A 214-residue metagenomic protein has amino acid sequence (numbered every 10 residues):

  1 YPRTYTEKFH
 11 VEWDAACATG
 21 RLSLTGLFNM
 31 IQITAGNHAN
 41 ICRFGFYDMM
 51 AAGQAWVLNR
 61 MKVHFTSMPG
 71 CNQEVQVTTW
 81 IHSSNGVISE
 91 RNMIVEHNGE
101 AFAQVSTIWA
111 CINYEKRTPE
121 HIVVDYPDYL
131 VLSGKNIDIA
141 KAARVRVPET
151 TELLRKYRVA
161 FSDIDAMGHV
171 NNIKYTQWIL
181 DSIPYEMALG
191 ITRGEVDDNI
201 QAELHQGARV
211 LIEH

Functional and structural regions predicted by a protein language model:
Y1-T78, H82-L211: Terminal targeting signals and extreme-terminal segments of soluble enzymes
